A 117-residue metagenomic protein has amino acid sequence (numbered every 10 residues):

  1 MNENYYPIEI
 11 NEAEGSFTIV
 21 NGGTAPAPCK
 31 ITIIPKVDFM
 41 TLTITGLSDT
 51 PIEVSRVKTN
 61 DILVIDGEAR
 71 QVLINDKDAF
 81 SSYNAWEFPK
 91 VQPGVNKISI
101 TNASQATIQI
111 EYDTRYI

Functional and structural regions predicted by a protein language model:
M1-I117: Intrinsically disordered, low-complexity segments enriched in serine, threonine, and glycine
